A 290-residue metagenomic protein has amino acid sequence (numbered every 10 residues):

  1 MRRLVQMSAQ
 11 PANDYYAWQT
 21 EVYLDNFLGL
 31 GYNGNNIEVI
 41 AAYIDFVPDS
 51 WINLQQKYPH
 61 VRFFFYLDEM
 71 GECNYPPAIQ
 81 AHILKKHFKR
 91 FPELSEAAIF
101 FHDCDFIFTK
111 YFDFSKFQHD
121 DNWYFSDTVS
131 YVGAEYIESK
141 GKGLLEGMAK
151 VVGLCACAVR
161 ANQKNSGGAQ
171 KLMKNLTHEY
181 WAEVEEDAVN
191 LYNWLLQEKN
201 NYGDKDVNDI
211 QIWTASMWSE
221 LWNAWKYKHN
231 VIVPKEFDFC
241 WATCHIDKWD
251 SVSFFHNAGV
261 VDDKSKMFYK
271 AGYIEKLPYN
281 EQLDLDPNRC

Functional and structural regions predicted by a protein language model:
M1-P76, H87-S95: N-terminal anchoring/stem segment of glycosyltransferases
W18-E21, D25, A78-K85, T214-W225: A structural signal for well-ordered alpha-helical segments within the folded catalytic domains of diverse enzymes
Y23, Q56-K57, F114-D120, K248 (+1 more regions): Short secondary-structure boundary/capping segments
I40-D45, F101-D103, F237-A242: Short amphipathic alpha-helical segments embedded in low-complexity Lys/Glu-rich regions
V47-S50, I107-Y111, G133-A134, Y180-W181 (+2 more regions): Short catalytic/ligand-binding loop motif for oxyanion handling, primarily in non-cytosolic enzymes, centered on
A78-Y136: GT-A fold catalytic core of metal-dependent nucleotide-sugar glycosyltransferases, centered on the diacidic
L154-A258: Catalytic core and acceptor-binding pocket of nucleotide-sugar-dependent glycosyltransferases
F239-C290: Long, low-complexity C-terminal extensions of enzymes
